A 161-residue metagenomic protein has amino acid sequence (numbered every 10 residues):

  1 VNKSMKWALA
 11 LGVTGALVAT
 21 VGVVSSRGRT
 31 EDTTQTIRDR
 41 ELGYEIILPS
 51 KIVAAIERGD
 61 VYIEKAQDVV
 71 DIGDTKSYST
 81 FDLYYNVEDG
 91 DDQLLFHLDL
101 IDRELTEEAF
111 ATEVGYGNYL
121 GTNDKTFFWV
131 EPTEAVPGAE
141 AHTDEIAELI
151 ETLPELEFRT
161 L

Functional and structural regions predicted by a protein language model:
V1-W7: Positively charged n-region of N-terminal signal peptides that target proteins for export
L9-A19: Hydrophobic alpha-helical topogenic segments used for membrane insertion/localization
T20-T33: Sec-dependent signal peptide cleavage junction
T34-L48: Short aromatic-glycine motifs in intrinsically disordered, low-complexity regions
I47-D99: Secretory pathway targeting signatures of secreted, lumenal, and periplasmic proteins
S50-K51, G121-T126: Short, solvent-exposed coil/turn segments at beta-strand boundaries
E107-G121: Short, surface-exposed beta-strand/loop micro-motifs that present aromatic residues
W129-L161: Surface-exposed amphipathic alpha-helical segments
